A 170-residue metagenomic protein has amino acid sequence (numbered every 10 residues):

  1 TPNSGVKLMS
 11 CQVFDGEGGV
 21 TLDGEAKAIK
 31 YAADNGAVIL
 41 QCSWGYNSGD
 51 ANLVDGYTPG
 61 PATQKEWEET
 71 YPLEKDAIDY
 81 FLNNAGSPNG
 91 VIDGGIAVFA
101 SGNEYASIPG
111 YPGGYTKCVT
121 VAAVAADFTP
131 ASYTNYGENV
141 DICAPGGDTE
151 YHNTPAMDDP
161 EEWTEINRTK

Functional and structural regions predicted by a protein language model:
T1-G24, N35, G45-A51, I92-D93 (+4 more regions): Subtilisin-like serine protease catalytic core
M9, I96-V98, V119-T120, C143: Structural detector of well-ordered beta-strand residues that form the stable sheet scaffold of enzyme domains
C11-Q12, Q41-G45, V98-S101, G113 (+1 more regions): A cross-family glycoside hydrolase active-site/sugar-binding cleft signature
I29-Y71, A100: Short acidic, glycine-rich surface-loop motifs adjacent to enzyme active sites
K30-V38, G45, D79-S87, K117 (+1 more regions): Sec-exported extracytoplasmic/periplasmic mature domains
G56-A97, G114-K117: Catalytic-core regions built around general acid/base machinery
N103-I108: Active-site environment of divalent metal-dependent phosphoester hydrolases
G110-K170: Extracellular S/T/G-rich loop segment that most often corresponds to the catalytic His/Ser-adjacent loop
